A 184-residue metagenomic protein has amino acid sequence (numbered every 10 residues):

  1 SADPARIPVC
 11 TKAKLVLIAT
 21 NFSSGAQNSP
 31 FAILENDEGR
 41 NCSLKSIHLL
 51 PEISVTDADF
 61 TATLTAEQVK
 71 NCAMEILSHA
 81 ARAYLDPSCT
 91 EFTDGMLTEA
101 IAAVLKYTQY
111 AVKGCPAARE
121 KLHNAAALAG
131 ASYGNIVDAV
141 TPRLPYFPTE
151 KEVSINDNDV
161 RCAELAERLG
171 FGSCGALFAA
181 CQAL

Functional and structural regions predicted by a protein language model:
S1-E35, K45: Small-residue-rich beta-alpha loop regions that form the catalytic core of phosphotransfer and lipid-active enzymes
L15-L17, S54-V55, D138-A139: Conserved beta-strand scaffold positions in the cores of enzyme catalytic domains, especially in NTP/NDP-utilizing
A19, D59, N156: Residues at the C-termini of beta-strands that transition into short coil/loop
S23, A127-K151, F171: Glycine-rich phosphate/pyrophosphate-binding beta-alpha loops
P30-I136: Carboxylate- and glycine-rich phosphate/diphosphate-binding segment that chelates Mg2+/Mn2+
F92, M96, A117, A139 (+2 more regions): Alpha-helix N-cap and coil->helix boundary residues
R143-L184: Gly/Pro-rich interdomain helix-loop hinge
